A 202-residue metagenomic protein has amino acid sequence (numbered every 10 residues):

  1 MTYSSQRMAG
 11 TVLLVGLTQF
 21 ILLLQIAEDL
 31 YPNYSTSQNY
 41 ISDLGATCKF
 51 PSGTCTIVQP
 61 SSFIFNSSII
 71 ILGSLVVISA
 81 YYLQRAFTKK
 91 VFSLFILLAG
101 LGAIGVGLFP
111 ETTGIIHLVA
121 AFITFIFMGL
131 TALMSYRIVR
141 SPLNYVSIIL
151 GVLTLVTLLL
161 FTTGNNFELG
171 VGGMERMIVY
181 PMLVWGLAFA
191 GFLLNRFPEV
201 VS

Functional and structural regions predicted by a protein language model:
S5-N33: N-terminal signal-anchor transmembrane alpha helix
A9, L13, T88-I96, S141-G151: Membrane-interfacial loop-to-transmembrane alpha-helix junctions, especially the N-terminal start
V12-G16, I69-T88: Transmembrane alpha-helical segments in integral membrane proteins
D29-L44: Interfacial/capping segments of alpha-helical transmembrane domains
A46-S74: Interfacial helix-start motif at the membrane-water boundary
F95-Y136: Membrane-proximal helix-loop-helix units in multi-pass membrane proteins
Y136-S202: Terminal transmembrane helical module of multi-pass membrane proteins
